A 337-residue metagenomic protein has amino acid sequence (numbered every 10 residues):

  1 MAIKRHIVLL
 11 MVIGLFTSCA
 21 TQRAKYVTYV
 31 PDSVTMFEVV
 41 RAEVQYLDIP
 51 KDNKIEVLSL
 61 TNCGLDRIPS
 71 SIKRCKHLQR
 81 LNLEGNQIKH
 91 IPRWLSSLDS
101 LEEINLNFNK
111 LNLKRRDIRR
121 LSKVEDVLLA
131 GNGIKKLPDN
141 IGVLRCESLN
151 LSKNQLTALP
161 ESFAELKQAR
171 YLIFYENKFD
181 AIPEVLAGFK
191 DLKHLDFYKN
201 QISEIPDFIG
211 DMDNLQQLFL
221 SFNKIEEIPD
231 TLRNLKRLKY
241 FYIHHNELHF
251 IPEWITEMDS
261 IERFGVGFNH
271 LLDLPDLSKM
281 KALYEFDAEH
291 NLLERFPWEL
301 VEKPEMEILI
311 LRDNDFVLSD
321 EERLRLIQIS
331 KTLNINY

Functional and structural regions predicted by a protein language model:
T17-S18: C-terminal motif of bacterial Sec signal peptides marking the signal peptidase cleavage site
P31-G85: LRR N-terminal entry segment and analogous cap-like coil->beta motifs
F37, E56-L60, L81-L83, L101-L106 (+10 more regions): Conserved hydrophobic beta-strand positions in leucine-rich repeat
Y46-D48, I68-S71, I91-W94, K114-D117 (+9 more regions): The feature encodes a structural signal of leucine-rich repeats
D52-K54, K73-H77, S96-L101, R119-V124 (+9 more regions): Leucine-rich repeat
K190-A282: Eukaryotic tandem repeat interaction scaffolds
Y284-Y337: Leucine-rich solenoid repeat scaffolds
